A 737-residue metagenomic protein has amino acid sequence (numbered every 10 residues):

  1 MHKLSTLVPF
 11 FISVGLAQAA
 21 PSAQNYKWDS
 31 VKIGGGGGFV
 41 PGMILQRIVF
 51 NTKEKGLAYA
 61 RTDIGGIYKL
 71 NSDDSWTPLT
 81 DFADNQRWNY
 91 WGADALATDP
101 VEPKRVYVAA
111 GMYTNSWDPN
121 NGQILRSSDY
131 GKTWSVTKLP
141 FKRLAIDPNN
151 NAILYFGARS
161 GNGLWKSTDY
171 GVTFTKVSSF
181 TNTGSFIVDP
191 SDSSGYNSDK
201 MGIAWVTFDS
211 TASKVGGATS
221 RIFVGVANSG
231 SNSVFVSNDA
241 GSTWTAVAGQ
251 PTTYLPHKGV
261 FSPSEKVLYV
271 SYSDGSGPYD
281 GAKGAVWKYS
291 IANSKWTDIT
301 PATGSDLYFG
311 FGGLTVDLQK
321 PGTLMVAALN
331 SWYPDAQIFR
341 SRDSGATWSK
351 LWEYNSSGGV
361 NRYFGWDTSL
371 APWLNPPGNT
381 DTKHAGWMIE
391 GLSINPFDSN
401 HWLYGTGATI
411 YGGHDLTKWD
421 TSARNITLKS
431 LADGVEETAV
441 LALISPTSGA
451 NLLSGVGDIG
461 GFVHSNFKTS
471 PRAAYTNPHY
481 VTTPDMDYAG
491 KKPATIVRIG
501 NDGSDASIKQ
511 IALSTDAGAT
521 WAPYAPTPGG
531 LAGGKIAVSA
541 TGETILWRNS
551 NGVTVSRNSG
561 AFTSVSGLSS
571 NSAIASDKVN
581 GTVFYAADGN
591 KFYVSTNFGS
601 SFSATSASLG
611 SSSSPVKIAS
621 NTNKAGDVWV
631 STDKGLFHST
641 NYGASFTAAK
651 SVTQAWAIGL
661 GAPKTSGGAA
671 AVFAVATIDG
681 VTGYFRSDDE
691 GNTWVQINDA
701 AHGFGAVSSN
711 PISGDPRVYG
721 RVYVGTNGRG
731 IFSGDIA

Functional and structural regions predicted by a protein language model:
M1-P9: Classical eukaryotic N-terminal signal peptides for Sec-dependent ER targeting/secretion, especially the positively
F11-V14, Q18-A737: Extracellular glycan-interacting surfaces
